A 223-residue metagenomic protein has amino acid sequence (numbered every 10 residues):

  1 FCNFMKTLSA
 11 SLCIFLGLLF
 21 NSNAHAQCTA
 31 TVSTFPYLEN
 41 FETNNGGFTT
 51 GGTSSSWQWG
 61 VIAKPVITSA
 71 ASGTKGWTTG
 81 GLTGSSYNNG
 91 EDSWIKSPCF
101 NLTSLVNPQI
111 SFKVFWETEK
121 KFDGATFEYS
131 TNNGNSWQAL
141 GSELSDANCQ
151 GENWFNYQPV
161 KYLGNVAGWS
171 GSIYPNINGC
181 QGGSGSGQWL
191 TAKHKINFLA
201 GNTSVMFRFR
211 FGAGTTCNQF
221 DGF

Functional and structural regions predicted by a protein language model:
F1-S33: Bacterial Sec-dependent N-terminal signal peptides
C28-E91, S142-S184: Extracellular glycan-recognition surfaces and repeat-rich motifs
A30-T34, A70, K120-K121, L199-R208: Extracellular/periplasmic catalytic domains that process cell-envelope and extracellular macromolecules
F41, S97-E119, A125-Y129, A192-H194 (+1 more regions): Extracellular beta-strand-rich recognition modules
E42-G47, S130-G141, D221: Asp-box/BNR beta-propeller loop motif
G51-T53, K121-T126, A139-S142, C217-G222: Short, solvent-exposed loop/turn and secondary-structure capping segments
G168-F223: Terminal, low-complexity interaction segments
